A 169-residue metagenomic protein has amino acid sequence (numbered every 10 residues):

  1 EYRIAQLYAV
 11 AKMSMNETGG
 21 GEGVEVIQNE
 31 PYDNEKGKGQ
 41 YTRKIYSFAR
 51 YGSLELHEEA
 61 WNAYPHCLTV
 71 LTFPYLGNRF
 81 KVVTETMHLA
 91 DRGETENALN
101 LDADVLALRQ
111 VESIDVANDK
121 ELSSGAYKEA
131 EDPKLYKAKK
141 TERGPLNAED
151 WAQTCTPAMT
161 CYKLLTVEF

Functional and structural regions predicted by a protein language model:
E1-F169: Eukaryotic helix-grip
